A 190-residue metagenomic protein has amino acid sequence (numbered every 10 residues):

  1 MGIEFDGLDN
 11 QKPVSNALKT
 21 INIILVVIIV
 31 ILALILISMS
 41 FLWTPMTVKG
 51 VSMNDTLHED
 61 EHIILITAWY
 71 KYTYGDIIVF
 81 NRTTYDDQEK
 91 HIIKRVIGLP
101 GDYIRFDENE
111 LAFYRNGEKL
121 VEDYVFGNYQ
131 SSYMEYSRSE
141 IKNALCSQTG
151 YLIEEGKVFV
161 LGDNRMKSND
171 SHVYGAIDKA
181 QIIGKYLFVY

Functional and structural regions predicted by a protein language model:
G2-I21, L25, H58-Y190: Soluble "head" domains of membrane/secretory-pathway proteins
I23-F41: Hydrophobic membrane-insertion alpha-helices, especially the h-region of bacterial N-terminal signal peptides
L32-I35, G50-V51, L65-I66: Intrinsically disordered, low-complexity boundary segments flanking structured domains
W43-E59: Alpha-helical transmembrane signal-anchor/signal-peptide segments
